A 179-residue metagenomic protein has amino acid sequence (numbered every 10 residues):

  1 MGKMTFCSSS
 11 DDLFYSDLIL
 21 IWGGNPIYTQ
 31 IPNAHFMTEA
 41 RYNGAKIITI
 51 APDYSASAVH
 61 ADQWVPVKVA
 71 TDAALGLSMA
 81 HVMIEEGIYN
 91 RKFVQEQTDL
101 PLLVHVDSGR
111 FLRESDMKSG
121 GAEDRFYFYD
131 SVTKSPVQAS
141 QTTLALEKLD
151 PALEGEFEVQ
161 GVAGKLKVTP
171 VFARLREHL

Functional and structural regions predicted by a protein language model:
M1-Y15: Anionic-ligand anchoring segments at beta-strand to alpha-helix junctions in alpha/beta enzyme folds, i.e., glycine
S9, I48-H60: Short, glycine/polar-rich helix-capping loops at beta-to-alpha or helix-loop-helix junctions that flank or form
Y15-I27: Short acidic, glycine-rich surface-loop motifs adjacent to enzyme active sites
G24, I50-P52, V69: Cofactor-binding loop segments of dinucleotide-utilizing enzymes, especially the Rossmann-like FAD- and NAD(P)+-binding
P26-H35: Glycine/threonine-rich flexible loop motifs
A40-I47: A short helix->loop->beta-strand "cap" motif at the edges of active sites that frequently abuts
S55-V59, Q63-L179: Long, well-ordered, tryptophan-enriched scaffold segments
